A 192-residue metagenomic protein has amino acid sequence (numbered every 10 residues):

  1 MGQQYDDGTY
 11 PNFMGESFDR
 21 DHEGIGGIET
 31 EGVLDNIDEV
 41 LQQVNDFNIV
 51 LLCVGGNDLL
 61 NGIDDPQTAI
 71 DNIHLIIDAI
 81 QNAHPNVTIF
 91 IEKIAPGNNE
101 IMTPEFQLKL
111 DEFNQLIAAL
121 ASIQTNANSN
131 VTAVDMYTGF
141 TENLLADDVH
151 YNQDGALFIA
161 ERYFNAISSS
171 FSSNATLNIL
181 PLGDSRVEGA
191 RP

Functional and structural regions predicted by a protein language model:
M1-D71, P181, R186-P192: Conserved SGNH/GDSL esterase-like catalytic core that processes O-acyl groups on lipids and polysaccharides
V33, L144-G183, E188-P192: Histidine-centered active-site loop/cap adjacent to the catalytic His in serine esterases/O-acetyl transfer systems
V33-F47, D78-H84, T125, S168-S173: Surface-exposed acidic, glycine-flexible loop patches that form ligand/cofactor-binding and adhesion interfaces
I37, I73-D78, N114, A118: Generic structural signal for well-ordered alpha-helices, preferentially at hydrophobic/aromatic core positions
N45-V50, H84-F90, N126-T132, A175-N178: Loop/turn elements at helix/coil->beta-strand transitions in domains of secreted/extracellular proteins
C53-N57, I77-E112, D135-Y137: Active-site segments of SGNH/GDSL-like serine hydrolases that catalyze O-acetyl group transfer/hydrolysis on lipids
D58-T68, G97-Q107, T141-A146, G189-R191: Extracytoplasmic/secreted cell-surface and envelope-processing proteins
P96-M136, V149, Q153-A160: Substrate-gating cap/lid alpha-helix
